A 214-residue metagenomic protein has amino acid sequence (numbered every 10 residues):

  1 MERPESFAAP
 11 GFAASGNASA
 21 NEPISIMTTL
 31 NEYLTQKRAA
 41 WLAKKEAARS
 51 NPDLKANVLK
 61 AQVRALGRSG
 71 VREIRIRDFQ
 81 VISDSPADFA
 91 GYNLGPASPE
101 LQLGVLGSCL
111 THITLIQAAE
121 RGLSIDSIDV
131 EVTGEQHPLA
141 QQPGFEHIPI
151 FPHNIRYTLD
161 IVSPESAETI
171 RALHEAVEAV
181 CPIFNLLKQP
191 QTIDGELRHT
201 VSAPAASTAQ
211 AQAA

Functional and structural regions predicted by a protein language model:
F7, F12, N17, N21-G104 (+1 more regions): Extended beta-strand/beta-hairpin segments
L106-L110: Alpha-helical metal-binding/catalytic segments enriched in His/Glu/Asp
